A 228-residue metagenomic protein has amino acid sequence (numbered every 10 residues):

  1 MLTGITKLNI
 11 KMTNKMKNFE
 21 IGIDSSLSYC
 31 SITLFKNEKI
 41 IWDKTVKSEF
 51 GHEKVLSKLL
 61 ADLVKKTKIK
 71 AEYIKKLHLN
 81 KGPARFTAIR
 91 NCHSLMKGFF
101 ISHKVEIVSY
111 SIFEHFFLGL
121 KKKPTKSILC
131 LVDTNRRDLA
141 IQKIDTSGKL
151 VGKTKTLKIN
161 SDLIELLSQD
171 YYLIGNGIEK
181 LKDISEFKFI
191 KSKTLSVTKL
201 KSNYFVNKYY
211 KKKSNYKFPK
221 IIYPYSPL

Functional and structural regions predicted by a protein language model:
L2, M12-K81: N-terminal beta-alpha supersecondary unit
L2-I5, M12-K39, V108-L228: Oxyanion-binding and handling regions
F50, K81-P83, T87, I174-N176: Short glycine-rich loop/turn motifs that provide flexible caps or phosphate-binding loops at active sites
L60, L95-F99, F117-L120: Buried hydrophobic packing segments
A61-D62, I101, N207-K208: Short glycine/serine- and small hydrophobic-enriched flexible loop segments
K76-I112: DPxDG-like acidic metal-binding loop motif
